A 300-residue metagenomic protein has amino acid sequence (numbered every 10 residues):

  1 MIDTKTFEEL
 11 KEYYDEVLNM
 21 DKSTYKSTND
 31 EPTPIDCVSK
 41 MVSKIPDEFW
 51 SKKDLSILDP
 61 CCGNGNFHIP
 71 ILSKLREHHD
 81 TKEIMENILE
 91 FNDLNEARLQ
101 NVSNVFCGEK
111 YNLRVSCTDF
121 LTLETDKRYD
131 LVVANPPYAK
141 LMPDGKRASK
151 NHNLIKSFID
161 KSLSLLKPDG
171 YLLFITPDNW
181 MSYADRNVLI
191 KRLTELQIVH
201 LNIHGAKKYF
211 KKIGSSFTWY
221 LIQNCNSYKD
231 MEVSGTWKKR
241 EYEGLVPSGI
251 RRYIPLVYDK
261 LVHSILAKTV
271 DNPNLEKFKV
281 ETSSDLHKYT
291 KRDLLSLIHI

Functional and structural regions predicted by a protein language model:
M1-E83, N87-V105, E109: Class I S-adenosyl-L-methionine
T28, K207-L297: C-terminal substrate-recognition regions of SAM-dependent nucleic acid methyltransferases
H68, E124, A139-P143, W180-A184 (+2 more regions): Short catalytic/ligand-binding loop motif for oxyanion handling, primarily in non-cytosolic enzymes, centered on
N92-N101, S149-A206, W219-L221: Conserved Class I SAM-dependent methyltransferase catalytic core
K110-F120: Conserved SAM-binding strand-loop segment of SAM-dependent methyltransferases
E124-L131: A short acidic, Gly/Pro-enriched loop at the edge of an enzyme's catalytic core that lines a small-molecule cofactor
V132-A139, I175: Amphipathic alpha-helical repeat scaffolds
